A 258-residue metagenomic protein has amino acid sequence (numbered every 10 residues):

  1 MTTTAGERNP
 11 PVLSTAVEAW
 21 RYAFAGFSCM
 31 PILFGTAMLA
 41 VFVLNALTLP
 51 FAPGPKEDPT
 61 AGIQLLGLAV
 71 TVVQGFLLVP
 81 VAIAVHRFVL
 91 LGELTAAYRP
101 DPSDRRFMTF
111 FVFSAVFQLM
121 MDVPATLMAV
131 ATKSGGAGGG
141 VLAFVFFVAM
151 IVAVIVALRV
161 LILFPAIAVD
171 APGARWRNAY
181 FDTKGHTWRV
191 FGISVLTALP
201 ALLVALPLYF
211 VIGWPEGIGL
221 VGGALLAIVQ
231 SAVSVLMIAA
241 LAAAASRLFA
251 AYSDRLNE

Functional and structural regions predicted by a protein language model:
M1-P53, M150-I218, S234, N257-E258: Nonpolar helix-loop interface/hinge motif
T2-T3, G26-L94, S114-T126, A198-L202 (+2 more regions): Short, small/hydrophobic-residue-rich motifs at membrane-helix boundaries and re-entrant hairpins of integral membrane
T15-P31, G92-F117, N178: Interfacial transmembrane-helix boundary/kink motif in multi-pass membrane proteins
Y22, G26, G67, T71 (+8 more regions): Residue-level signature of transmembrane alpha-helical cores of multipass secondary-active transporters and flippases
A46-G67, T126-V141, L208-A227: Membrane interfacial helix motifs at helix-loop boundaries and amphipathic/re-entrant anchors
A61-E93, A137-P172, G222-L256: Selective recognition of hydrophobic, aromatic-rich stretches within alpha-helical transmembrane segments of polytopic
F88-R105, A125-A137, P172-G185, A205-G217 (+1 more regions): Alpha-helical membrane-embedding segments and immediately adjacent membrane-interface amphipathic helices
M108-T132, V152, V156-A157: Hydrophobic alpha-helical segments embedded in or immediately adjacent to the lipid bilayer of multipass inner-membrane
